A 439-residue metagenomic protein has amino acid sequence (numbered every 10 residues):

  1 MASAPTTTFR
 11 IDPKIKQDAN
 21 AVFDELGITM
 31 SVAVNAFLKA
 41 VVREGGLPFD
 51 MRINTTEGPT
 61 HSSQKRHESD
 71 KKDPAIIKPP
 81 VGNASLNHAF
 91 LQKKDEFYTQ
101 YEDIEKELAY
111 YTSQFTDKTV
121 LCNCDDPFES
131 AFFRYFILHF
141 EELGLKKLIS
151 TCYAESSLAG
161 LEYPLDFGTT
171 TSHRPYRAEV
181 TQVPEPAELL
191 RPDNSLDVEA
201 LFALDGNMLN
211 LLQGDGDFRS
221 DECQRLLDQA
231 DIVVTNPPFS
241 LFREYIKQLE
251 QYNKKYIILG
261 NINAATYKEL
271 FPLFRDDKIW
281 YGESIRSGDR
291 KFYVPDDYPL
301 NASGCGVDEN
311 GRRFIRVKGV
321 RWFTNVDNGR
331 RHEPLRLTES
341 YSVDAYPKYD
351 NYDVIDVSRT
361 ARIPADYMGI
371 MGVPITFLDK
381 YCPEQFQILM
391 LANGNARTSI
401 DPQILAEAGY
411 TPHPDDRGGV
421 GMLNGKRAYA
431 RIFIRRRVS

Functional and structural regions predicted by a protein language model:
M1-I11, N20-D24: Short Lys/Arg-rich basic patches
D24, R43, E141: Short polybasic/polar patches that bind polyanions
T29-R52: Short, basic amphipathic alpha-helical segments that act as recognition/interaction helices in nucleic-acid-binding
M51-D70: Short interaction-prone segments
Q64-S439: Class I S-adenosyl-L-methionine-dependent methyltransferase catalytic core
